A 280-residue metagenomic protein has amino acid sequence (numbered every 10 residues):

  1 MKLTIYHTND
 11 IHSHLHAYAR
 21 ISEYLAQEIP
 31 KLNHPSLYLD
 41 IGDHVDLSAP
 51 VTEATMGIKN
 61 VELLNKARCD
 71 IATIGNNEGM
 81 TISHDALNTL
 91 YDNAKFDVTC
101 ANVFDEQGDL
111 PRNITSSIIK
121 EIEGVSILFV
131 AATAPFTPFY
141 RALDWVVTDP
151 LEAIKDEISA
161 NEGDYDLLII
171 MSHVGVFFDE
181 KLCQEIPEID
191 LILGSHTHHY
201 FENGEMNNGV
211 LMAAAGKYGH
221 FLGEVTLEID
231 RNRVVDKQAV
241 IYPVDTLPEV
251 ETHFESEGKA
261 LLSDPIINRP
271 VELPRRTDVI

Functional and structural regions predicted by a protein language model:
M1-T246: Acidic, metal/ion-coordinating pockets
I229-I280: A short C-terminal boundary segment appended to hydrolase-like catalytic domains
